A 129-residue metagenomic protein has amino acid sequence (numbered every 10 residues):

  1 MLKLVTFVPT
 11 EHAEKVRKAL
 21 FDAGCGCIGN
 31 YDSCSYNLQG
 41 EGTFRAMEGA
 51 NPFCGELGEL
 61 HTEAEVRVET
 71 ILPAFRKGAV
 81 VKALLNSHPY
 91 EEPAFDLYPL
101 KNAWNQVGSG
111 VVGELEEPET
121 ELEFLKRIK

Functional and structural regions predicted by a protein language model:
M1-K129: Hydrophobic structural segments
